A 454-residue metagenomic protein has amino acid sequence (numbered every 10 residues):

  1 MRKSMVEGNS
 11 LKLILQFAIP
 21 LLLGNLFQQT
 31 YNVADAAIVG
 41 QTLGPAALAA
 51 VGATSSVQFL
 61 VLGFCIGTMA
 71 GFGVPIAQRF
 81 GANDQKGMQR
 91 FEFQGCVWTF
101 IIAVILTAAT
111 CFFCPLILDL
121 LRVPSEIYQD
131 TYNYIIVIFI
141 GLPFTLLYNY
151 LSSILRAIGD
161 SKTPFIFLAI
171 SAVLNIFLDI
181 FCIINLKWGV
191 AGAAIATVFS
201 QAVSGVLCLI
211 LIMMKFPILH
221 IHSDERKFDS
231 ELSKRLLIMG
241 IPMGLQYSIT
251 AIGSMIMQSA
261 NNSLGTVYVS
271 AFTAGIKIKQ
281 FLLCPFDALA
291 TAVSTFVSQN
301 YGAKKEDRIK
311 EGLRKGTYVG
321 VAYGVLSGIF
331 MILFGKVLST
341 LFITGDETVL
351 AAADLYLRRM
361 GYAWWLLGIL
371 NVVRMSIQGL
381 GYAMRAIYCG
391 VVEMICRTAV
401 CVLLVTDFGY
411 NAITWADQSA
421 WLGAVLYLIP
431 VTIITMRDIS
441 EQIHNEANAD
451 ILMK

Functional and structural regions predicted by a protein language model:
M1-A18, I76-G141, N185-I241, V297-A363 (+1 more regions): Short alpha-helical transmembrane segments in multi-pass integral membrane proteins
E7, L11-T30, A34, V57 (+8 more regions): Residue-level signal for short hydrophobic patches within transmembrane helices of multi-pass membrane transporters
Q16-D35, V137, S171, S200-S204 (+3 more regions): Transmembrane helical elements of multi-pass membrane transporters/channels
L21, N25, A37, V74 (+15 more regions): Transmembrane alpha-helix boundary and packing residues in multipass membrane permease domains and related
L26, T30-A49, L118-S125, F181-W188 (+5 more regions): Helix-terminus/linker motif at the lipid-water interface of multi-pass membrane proteins
L48-A108, T145-P164, A271-G335, L367-C389 (+1 more regions): Small-residue-rich hydrophobic transmembrane alpha-helices
L60-G63, N175-D179, G205-L209, F281-C284 (+3 more regions): Hydrophobic transmembrane alpha-helices of multi-pass small-molecule transporters
M69, I138-R156, P164-A172, A193-C208 (+4 more regions): Short runs within selected transmembrane alpha-helices of multi-pass transporters and secretion channels
